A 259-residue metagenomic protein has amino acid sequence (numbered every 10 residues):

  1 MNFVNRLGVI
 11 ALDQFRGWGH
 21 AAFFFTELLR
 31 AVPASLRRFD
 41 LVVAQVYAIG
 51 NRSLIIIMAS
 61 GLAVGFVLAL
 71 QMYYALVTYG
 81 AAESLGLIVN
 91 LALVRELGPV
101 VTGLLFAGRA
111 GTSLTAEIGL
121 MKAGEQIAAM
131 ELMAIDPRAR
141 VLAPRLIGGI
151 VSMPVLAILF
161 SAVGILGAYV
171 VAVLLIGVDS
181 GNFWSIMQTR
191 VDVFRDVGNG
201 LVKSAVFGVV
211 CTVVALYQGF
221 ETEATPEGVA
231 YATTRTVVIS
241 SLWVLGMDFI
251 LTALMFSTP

Functional and structural regions predicted by a protein language model:
M1-L41, Q218-E223: Short, membrane-interfacial amphipathic segments enriched in basic
Q45-V101, L105: Active-site cofactor/substrate anionic-group-binding motifs, chiefly glycine- and Lys/Arg-rich phosphate-binding loops
N51-A63, G98-G103, V151-V163, V202-V210 (+1 more regions): Hydrophobic alpha-helical transmembrane segments of multipass membrane transporters and ion channels, focusing on
Q71-V94, A162-A205, V209, V213-T233 (+1 more regions): Membrane-interfacial helix-loop-helix connectors in multipass membrane proteins
L85-A128, C211-V214: Hydrophobic alpha-helical transmembrane segments of multi-pass membrane transport proteins
L120-A143, P226-V229: Short cytoplasmic-facing helical segments at TM-TM junctions of multi-pass membrane proteins
P137-A157, A232, T236: Start (N-cap) of specific transmembrane helices in multi-pass transporter permeases
T233-P259: Helical hairpin unit composed of two closely spaced alpha helices linked by a short loop
